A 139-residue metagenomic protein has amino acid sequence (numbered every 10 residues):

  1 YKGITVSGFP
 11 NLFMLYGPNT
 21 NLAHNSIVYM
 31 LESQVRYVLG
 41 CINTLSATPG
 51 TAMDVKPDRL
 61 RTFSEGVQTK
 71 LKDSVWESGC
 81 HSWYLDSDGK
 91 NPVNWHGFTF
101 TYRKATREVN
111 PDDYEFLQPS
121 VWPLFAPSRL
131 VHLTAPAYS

Functional and structural regions predicted by a protein language model:
Y1-Y16: FAD-site-proximal beta/loop scaffold in flavoenzymes
F13-Y138: C-terminal, flexible cofactor-proximal segment of oxidoreductases
